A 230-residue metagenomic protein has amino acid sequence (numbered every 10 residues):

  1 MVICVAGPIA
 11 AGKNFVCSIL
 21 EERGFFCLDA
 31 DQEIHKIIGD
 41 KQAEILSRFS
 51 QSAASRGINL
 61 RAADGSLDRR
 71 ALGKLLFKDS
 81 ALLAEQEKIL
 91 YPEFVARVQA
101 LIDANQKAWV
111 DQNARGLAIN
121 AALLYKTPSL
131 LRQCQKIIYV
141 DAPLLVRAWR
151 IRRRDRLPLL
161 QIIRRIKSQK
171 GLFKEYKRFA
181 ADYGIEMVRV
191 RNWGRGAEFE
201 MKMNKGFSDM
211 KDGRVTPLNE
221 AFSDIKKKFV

Functional and structural regions predicted by a protein language model:
V5: Hydrophobic anchor at the beta1->P-loop junction of P-loop NTPases
P8: P-loop (Walker A) phosphate-binding loop of NTP-binding proteins
A11: ATP-binding Walker
N14: Walker A/P-loop
H35-R115: ATP-dependent small-molecule kinase phosphotransfer cores that center on conserved nucleotide phosphate-binding segments
R97-V98, K126, L130-R132, R153-M201: Small-molecule kinase domains that catalyze NTP-dependent phosphoryl transfer to phosphate-bearing small molecules
Q99-D111, G116-R154: ATP-dependent NMP and nucleoside kinases share a basic, alpha-helical "lid"
K177, G194-V230: Small, basic N-terminal interaction modules of short regulatory proteins
